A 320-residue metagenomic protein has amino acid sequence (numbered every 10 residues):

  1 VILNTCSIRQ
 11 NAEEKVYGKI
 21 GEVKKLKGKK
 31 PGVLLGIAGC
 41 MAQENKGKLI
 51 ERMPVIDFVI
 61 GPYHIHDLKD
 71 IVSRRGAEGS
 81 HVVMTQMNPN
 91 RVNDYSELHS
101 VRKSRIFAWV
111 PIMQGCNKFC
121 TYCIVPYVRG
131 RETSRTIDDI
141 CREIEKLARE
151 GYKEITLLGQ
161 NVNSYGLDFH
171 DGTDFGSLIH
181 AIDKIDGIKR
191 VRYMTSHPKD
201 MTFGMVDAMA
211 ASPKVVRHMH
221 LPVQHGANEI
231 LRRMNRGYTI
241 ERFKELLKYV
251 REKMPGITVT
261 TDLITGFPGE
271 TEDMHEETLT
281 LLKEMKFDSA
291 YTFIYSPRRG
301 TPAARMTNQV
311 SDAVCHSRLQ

Functional and structural regions predicted by a protein language model:
V1-Y165, M219, E241-E252, T280-E284 (+2 more regions): Proteins enriched for Cys/Gly/acidic motifs involved in redox and nucleic-acid/cofactor modification
S7, R129-G130, F169-G172, R232-Y238 (+1 more regions): Short glycine-enriched, charge-decorated loop/helix-capping segments at active-site entrances that position
A12, T136, D171, T239 (+2 more regions): Residue-level preference for long, well-ordered alpha-helices that form the structural scaffold of enzyme catalytic
G32-G36, E44, R149-H275, K283: Conserved SAM/AdoMet-binding glycine-rich loop
M53-P54, R75-E78, T173-F175, M209-A211 (+2 more regions): Short, hinge-like loop/turn segments at secondary-structure boundaries
G187, F287, P302-M306: Conserved N-terminal phosphate-binding loop of PLP-dependent enzymes in the Aspartate aminotransferase
M306-Q320: Terminal RNA-binding accessory module
